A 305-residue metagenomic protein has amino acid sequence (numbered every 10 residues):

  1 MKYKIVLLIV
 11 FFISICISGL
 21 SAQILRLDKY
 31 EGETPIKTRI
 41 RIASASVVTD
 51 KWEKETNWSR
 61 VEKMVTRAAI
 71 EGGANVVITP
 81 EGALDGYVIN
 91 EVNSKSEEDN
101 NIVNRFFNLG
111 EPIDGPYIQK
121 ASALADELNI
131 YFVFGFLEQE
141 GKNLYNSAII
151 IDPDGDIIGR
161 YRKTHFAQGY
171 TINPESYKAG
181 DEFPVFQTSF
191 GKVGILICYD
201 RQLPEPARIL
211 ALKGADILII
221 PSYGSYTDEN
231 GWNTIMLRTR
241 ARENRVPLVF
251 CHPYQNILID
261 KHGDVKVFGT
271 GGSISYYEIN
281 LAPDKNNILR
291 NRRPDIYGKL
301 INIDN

Functional and structural regions predicted by a protein language model:
M1-I5, I257: Positively charged n-region of N-terminal signal peptides that target proteins for export
L8-G19: Bacterial N-terminal signal peptides
Q23-Y30, R240, N244-N305: C-terminal beta-strand edge segments of enzyme domains
E31-I42, V185-I195, I217: Beta-strand-turn-beta hairpins that frame and shape the catalytic cleft of phosphate-ester-processing enzymes
K63-D152, G224-R238, E243-V246: Cys-nucleophile CN-hydrolase/nitrilase-fold catalytic domain and related Cys-dependent amidase chemistry that acts on
G110-Y131, K192, C198-S275: CN hydrolase (nitrilase-like) catalytic-core segments centered on the catalytic cysteine and neighboring Lys/Glu
Q119, A123, Q139-K213, Y226 (+3 more regions): Active-site catalytic loop in hydrolytic enzyme cores
F134-F136, S147-I150, P184, N256-L258 (+1 more regions): Short beta-strand scaffold segments in enzyme catalytic cores
